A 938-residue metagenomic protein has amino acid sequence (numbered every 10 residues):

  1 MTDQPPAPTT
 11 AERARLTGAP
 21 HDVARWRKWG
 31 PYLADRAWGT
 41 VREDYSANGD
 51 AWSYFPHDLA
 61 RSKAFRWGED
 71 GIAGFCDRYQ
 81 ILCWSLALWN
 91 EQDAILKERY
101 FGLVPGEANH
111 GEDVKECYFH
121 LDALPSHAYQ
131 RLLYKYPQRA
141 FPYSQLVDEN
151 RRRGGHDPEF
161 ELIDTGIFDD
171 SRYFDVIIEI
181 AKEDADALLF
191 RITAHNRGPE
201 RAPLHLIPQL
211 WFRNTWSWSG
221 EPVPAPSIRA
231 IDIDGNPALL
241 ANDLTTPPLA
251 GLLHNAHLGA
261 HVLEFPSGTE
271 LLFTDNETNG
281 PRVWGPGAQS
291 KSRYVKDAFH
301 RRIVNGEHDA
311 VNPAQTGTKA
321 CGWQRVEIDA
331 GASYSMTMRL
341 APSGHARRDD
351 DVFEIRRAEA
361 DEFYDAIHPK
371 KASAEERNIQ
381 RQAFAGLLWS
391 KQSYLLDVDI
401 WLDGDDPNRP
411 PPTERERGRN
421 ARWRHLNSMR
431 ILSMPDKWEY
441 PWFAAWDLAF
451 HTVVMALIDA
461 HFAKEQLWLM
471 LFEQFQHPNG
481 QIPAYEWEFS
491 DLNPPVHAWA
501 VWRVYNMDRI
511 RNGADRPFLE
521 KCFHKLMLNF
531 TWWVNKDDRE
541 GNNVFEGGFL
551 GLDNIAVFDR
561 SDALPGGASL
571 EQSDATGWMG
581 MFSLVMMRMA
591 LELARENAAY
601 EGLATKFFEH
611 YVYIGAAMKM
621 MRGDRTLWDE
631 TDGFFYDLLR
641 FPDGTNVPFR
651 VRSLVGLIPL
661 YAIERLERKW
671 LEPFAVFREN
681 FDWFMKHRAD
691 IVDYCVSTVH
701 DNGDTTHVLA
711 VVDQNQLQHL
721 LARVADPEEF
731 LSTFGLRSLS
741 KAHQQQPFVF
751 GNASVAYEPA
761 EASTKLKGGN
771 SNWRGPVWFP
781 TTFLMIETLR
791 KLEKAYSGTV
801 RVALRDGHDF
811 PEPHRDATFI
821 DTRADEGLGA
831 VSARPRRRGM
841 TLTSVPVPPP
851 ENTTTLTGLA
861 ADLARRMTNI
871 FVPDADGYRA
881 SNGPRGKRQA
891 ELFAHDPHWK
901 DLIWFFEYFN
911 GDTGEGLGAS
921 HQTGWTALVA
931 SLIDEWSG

Functional and structural regions predicted by a protein language model:
T2-F55, L59-S62, I72, Q80 (+1 more regions): Acidic, mature catalytic/reactive cores of soluble proteins
G71-F75, S85-L86: Structured, charged N-terminal subsegments at the starts of enzyme catalytic cores and at intra-chain domain/subunit
